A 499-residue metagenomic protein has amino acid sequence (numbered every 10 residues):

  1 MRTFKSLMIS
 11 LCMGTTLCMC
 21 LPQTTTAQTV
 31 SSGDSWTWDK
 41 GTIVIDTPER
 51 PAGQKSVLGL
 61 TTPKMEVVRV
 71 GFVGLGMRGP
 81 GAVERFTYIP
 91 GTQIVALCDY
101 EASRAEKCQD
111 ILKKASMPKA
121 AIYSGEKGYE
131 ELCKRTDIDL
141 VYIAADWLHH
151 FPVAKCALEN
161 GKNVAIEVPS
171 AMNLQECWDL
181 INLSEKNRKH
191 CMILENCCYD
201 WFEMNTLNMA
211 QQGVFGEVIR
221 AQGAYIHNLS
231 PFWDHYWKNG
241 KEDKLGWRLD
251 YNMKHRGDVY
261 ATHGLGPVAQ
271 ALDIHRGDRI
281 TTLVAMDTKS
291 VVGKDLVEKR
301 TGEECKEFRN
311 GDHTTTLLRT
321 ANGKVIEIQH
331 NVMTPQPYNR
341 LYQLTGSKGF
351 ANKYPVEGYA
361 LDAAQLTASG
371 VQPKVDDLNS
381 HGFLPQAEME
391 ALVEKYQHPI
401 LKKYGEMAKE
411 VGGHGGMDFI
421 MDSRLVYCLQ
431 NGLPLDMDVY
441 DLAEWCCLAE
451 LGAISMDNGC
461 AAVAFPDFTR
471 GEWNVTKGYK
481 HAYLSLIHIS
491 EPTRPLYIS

Functional and structural regions predicted by a protein language model:
M1-L11: Bacterial N-terminal signal peptides that target proteins for export
S10-C20: Bacterial N-terminal signal peptides
A27-K162, W178, N182-H190: N-terminal glycine-/serine-/threonine-rich beta1-alpha1-beta2 phosphate-ribose binding loop of Rossmann-like
A96-E101, E167-V168, E491: Conserved acidic E/D residue at the C-terminus of a beta-strand in Rossmann-like folds
G161-N163, E167-P169: Short helix/strand-capping hinge loops at secondary-structure junctions that flank key functional elements
N187-M192, C197-F308: Predominantly a Rossmann-like dinucleotide-binding segment in NAD(P)-dependent oxidoreductases
C305-G311, A321-M417: NAD(P)-dinucleotide binding in Rossmann-like oxidoreductases
I487-I498: Single conserved hydrophobic/aromatic residue that forms the stacking wall/gate of nucleotide- or nucleobase-binding
